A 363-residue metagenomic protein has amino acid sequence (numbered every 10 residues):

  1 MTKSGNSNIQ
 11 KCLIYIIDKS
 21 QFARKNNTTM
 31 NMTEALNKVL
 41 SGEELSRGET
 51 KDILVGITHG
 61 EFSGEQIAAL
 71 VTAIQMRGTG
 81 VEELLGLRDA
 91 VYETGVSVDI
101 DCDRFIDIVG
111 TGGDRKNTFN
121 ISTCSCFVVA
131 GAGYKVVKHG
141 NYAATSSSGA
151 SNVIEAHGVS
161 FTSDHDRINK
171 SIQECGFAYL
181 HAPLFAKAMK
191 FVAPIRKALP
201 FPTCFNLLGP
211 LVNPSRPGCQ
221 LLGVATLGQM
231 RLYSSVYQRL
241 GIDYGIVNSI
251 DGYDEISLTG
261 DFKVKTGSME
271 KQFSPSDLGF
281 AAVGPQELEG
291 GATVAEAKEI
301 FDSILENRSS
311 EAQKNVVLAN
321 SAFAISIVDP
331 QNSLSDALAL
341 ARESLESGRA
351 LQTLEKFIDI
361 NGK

Functional and structural regions predicted by a protein language model:
Y15-T29: Short, Lys/Arg-enriched N-terminal segments with co-localized hydrophobic residues within the first ~10-30 amino acids
T28-N117, A132, V136, V283-L288 (+4 more regions): Acidic, glycine/proline-rich low-complexity segments that act as flexible tails and inter-domain linkers
K38, E93-V96, T118, G133 (+2 more regions): Glycine-rich anion-binding loops and their surrounding alpha/beta cores
V71, F119-C175: A glycine-rich phosphate/pyrophosphate-binding beta-strand-loop-alpha-helix module
G110-R115, G140-S146, F185, I250-D251: Acidic, glycine-rich active-site loops and adjacent beta-strand->loop/helix elements that engage anionic groups
